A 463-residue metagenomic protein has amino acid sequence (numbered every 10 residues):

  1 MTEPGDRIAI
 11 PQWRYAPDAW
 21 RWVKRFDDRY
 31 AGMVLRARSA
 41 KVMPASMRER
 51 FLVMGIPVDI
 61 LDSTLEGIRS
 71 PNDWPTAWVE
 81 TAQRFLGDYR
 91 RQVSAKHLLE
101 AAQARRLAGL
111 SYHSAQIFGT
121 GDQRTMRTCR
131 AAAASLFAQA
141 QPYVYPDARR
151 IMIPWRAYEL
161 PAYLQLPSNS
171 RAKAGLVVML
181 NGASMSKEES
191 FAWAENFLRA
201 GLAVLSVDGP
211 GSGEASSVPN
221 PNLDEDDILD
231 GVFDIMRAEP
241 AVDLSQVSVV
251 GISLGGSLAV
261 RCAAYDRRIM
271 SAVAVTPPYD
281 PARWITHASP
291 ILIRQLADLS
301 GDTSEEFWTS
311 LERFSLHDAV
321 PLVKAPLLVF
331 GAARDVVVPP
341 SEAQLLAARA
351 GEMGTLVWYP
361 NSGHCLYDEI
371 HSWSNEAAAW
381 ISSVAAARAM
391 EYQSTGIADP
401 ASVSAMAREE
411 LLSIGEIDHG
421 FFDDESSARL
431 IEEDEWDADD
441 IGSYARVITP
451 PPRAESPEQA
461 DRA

Functional and structural regions predicted by a protein language model:
W78, A82, M126-N169: N-terminal cap/lid segment of alpha/beta-hydrolase-fold proteins
K173-G182: Short beta-strand element of the alpha/beta-hydrolase
E189, P219-A241: Alpha/beta-hydrolase active-site loop
L258-T309, A325, W358: Hydrolase active-site cap/lid region
V323-K324, V329-G331, D335: Short beta-strand/loop motif that positions the catalytic acidic residue of the alpha/beta-hydrolase fold
P339-A348: Short alpha-helix in the alpha/beta-hydrolase fold that links the catalytic acid
A348-C365: Catalytic histidine neighborhood in serine/cysteine hydrolases with alpha/beta-hydrolase-type architecture
S362-S374, Q393, A401: Catalytic histidine-centered segment of alpha/beta-hydrolase-like enzymes
